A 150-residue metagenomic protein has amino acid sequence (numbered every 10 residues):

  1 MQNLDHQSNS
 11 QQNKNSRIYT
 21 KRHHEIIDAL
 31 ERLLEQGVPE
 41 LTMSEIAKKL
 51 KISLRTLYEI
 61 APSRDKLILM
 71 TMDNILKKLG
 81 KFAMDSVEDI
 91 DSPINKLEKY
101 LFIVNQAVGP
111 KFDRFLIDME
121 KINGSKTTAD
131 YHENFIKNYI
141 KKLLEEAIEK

Functional and structural regions predicted by a protein language model:
M1-H24: N-terminal intrinsically disordered/low-complexity leader segments
K21, E25, A29, L33-K66 (+1 more regions): Helix-turn-helix
D28, K81, K99-F102, N138 (+1 more regions): Generic recognition of well-ordered alpha-helical segments within structured catalytic/regulatory domains
L33, K78-F82, A107-F115, L143 (+1 more regions): A short secondary-structure junction motif
K66-K78, K111: Alpha-helical DNA-contacting segments of helix-turn-helix folds
M70, A83-P110: Hydrophobic alpha-helical connector segments
L116-K126: Short linear capping/connector segments at secondary-structure termini
S125-K150: Amphipathic alpha-helical packing segments from all-alpha helical-bundle domains
